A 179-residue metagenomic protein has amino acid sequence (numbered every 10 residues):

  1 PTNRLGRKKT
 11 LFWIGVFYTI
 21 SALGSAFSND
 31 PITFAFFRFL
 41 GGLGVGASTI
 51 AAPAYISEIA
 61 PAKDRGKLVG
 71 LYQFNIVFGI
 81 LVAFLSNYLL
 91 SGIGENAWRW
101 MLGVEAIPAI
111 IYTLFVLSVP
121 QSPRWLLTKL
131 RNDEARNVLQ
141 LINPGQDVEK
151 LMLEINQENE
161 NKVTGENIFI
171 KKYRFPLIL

Functional and structural regions predicted by a protein language model:
P1-L179: Transmembrane-helix signature of 12-pass secondary carriers
